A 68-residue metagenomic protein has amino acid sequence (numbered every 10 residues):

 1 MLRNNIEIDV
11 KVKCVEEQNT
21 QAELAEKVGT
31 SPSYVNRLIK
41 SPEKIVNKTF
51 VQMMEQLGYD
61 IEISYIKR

Functional and structural regions predicted by a protein language model:
M1-E17: A short, Lys/Arg-rich alpha-helix, primarily the initiator
Q21, P32, N47-F50: Helix-turn-helix DNA-binding elements, focusing on the entry/boundary residues of the two helices that contact DNA
L24-A25: Short alpha-helical "recognition helix" segments of helix-turn-helix
G29-K44: Recognition helix of helix-turn-helix/homeodomain-like DNA-binding domains that insert into the DNA major groove
K48-S64: DNA major-groove recognition helix of helix-turn-helix/homeodomain DNA-binding modules
I66-R68: Short amphipathic recognition helices of helix-turn-helix/homeodomain-type DNA-binding modules
